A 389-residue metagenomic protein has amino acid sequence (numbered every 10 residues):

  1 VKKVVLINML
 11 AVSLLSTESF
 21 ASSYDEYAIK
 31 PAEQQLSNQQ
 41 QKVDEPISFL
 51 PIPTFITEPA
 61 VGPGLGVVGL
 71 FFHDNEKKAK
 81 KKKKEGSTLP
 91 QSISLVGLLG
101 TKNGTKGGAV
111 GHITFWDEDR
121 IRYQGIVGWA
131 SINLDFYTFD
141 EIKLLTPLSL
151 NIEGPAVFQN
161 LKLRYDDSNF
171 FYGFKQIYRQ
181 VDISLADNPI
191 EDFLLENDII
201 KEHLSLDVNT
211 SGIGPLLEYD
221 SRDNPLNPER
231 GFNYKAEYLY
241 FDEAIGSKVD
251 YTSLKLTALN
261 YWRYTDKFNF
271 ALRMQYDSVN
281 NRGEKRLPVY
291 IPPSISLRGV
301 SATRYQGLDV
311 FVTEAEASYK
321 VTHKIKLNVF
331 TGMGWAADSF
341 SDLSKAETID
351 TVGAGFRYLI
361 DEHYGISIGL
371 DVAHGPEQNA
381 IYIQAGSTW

Functional and structural regions predicted by a protein language model:
V1-S37: Cleavable N-terminal export/targeting peptides
Q41-F49, F55-N209, S367, A373-W389: Gram-negative/organellar outer-membrane beta-barrel architecture
P51-P53, G69, S94-L98, Y123-V127 (+9 more regions): Membrane-embedded beta-strand positions of outer-membrane beta-barrel proteins
F72-E76, L99-N103, A130-L134, R179-I183 (+6 more regions): Sequence/structural signature of outer-membrane beta-barrel proteins
E76-A79, D119-Y123, S168-Y172, N224-L226 (+3 more regions): Repeated loop/turn-to-beta-strand initiation elements of outer-membrane beta-barrel proteins
V96-G97, I142-L148, N197-L204, Y240-G246 (+2 more regions): Extracellular loop and loop/strand-boundary signature of outer-membrane beta-barrel proteins
H203, S211-E218, R222-T322, L327-F330: C-terminal outer-membrane beta-barrel translocator/porin domains of Gram-negative envelope proteins and their
P215, G353-H363, E377-W389: Outer-membrane beta-barrel "beta-signal"
